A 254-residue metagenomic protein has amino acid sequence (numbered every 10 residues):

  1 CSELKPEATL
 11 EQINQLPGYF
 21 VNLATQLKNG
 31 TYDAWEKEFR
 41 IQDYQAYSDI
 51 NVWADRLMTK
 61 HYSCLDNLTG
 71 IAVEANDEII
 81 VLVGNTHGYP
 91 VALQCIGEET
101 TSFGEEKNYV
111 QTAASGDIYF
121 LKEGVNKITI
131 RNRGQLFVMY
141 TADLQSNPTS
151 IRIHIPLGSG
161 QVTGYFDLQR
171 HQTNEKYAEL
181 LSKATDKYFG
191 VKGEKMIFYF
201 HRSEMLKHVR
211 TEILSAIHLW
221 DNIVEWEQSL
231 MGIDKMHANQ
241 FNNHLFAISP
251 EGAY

Functional and structural regions predicted by a protein language model:
E3-F166: Beta-strand-enriched, solvent-exposed domains that form extended recognition/catalytic surfaces
P17, Q172-T173, V209-E212: Alpha-helix capping and helix-coil boundary motifs
H61-C64, I118-L121, Q172-N174, E179-S182 (+1 more regions): Short amphipathic alpha-helical surface micro-motifs
H154-G190: Low-complexity, Pro/Ser/Thr- and charge-rich linker/hinge segments at domain boundaries
A178-L180, K187-Y254: Catalytic cores of extracellular degradative/oxidative enzymes
